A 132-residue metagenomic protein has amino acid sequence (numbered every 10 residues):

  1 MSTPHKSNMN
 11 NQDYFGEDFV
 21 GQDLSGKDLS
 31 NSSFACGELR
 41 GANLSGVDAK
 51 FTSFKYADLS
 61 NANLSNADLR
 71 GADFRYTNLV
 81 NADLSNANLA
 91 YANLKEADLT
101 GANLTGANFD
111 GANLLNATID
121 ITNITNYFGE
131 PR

Functional and structural regions predicted by a protein language model:
M1-R132: Tandem repeat scaffolds
